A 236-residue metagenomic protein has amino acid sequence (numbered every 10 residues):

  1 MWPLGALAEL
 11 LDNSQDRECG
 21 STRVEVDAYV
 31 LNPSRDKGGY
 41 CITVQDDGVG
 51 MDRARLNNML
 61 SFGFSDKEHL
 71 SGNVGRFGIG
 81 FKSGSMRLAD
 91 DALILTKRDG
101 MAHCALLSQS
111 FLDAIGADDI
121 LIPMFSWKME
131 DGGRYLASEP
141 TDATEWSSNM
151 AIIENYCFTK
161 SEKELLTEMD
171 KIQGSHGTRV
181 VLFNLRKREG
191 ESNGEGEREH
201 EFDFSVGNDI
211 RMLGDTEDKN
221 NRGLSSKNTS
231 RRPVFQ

Functional and structural regions predicted by a protein language model:
M1-N32, G84: Conserved ATP-binding N-box helix of the HATPase_c
L4-A8, R53, V74, G78 (+1 more regions): Amphipathic alpha-helical transducer elements in NTP-driven molecular machines
Q15, G48, G80-K82: Alpha-helical hydrophobic packing sites
R17-G75, D91-L93, K97-Q236: Interdomain "switch/hinge" adjacent to the Bergerat
